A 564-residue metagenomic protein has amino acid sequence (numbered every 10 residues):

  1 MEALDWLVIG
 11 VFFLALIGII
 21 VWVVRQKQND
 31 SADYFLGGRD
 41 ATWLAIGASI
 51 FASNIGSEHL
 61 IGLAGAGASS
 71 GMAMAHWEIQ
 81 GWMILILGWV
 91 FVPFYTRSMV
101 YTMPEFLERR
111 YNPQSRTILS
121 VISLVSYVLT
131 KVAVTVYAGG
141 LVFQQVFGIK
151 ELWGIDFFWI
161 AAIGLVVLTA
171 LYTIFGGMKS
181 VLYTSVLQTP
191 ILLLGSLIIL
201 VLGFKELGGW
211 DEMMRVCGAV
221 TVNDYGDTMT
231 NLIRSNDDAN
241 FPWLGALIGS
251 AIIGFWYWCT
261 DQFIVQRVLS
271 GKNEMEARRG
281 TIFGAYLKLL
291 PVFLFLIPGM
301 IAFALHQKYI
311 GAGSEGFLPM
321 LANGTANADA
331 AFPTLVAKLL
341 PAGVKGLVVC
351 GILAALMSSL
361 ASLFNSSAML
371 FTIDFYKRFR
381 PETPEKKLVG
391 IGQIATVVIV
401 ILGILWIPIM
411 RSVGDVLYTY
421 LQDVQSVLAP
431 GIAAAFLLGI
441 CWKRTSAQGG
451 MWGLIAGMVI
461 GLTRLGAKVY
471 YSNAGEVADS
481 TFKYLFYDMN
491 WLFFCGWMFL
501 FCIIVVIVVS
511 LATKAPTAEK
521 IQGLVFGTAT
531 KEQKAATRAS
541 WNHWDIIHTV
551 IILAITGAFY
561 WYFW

Functional and structural regions predicted by a protein language model:
M1-W564: Membrane-embedded helix-loop-helix hairpins and adjacent transmembrane boundary segments in multi-pass transporters
